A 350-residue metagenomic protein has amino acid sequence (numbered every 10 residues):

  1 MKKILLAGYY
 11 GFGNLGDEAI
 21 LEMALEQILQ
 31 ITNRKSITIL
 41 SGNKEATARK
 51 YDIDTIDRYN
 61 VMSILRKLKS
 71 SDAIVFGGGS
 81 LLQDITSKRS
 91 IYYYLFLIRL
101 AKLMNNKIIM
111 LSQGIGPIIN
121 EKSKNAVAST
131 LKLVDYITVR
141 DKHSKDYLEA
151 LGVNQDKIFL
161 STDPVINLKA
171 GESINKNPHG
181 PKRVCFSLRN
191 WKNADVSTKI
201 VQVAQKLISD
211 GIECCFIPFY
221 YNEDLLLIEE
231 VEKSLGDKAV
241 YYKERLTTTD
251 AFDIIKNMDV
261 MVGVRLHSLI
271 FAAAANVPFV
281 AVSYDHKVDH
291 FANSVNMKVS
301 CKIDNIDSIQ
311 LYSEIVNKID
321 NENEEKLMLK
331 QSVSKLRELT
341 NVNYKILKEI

Functional and structural regions predicted by a protein language model:
M1-I350: Active-site anion-handling motifs in enzyme catalytic cores
